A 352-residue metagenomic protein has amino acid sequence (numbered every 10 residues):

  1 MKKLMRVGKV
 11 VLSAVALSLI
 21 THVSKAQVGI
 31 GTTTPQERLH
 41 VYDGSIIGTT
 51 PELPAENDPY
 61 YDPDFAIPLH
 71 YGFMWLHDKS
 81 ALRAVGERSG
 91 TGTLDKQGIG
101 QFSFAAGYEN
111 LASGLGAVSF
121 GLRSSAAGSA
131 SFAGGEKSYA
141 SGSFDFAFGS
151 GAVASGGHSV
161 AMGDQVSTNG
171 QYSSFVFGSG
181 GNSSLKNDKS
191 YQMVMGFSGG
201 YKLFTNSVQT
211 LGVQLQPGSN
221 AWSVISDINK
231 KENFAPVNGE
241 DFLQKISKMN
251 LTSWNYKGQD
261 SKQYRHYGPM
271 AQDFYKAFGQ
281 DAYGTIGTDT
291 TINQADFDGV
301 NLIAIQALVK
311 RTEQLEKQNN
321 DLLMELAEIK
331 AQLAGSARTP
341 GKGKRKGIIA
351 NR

Functional and structural regions predicted by a protein language model:
M1-G29, L315: Bacterial Sec-dependent N-terminal signal peptides
Q27, Q36-Q214: Periodic small-residue-enriched repeat registers in elongated scaffold domains
N220-I225, I246: Acidic, glycine- and Ser/Thr-rich low-complexity intrinsically disordered tracts in extracellular/secreted proteins
N233-K248: Periplasmic N-terminal gating module of Gram-negative TonB-dependent outer-membrane receptors
S247-S261: Active-site nucleophile-His-acid catalytic modules used for acyl/amide transfer and hydrolysis across diverse enzymes
Q263, Y267: C-terminal catalytic core of Y-nucleophile DNA break-rejoin enzymes
D273-T288: Active-site and glycan-interaction determinants of carbohydrate-active enzymes
G284-R352: C-terminal intramolecular chaperone/auto-processing assembly modules
